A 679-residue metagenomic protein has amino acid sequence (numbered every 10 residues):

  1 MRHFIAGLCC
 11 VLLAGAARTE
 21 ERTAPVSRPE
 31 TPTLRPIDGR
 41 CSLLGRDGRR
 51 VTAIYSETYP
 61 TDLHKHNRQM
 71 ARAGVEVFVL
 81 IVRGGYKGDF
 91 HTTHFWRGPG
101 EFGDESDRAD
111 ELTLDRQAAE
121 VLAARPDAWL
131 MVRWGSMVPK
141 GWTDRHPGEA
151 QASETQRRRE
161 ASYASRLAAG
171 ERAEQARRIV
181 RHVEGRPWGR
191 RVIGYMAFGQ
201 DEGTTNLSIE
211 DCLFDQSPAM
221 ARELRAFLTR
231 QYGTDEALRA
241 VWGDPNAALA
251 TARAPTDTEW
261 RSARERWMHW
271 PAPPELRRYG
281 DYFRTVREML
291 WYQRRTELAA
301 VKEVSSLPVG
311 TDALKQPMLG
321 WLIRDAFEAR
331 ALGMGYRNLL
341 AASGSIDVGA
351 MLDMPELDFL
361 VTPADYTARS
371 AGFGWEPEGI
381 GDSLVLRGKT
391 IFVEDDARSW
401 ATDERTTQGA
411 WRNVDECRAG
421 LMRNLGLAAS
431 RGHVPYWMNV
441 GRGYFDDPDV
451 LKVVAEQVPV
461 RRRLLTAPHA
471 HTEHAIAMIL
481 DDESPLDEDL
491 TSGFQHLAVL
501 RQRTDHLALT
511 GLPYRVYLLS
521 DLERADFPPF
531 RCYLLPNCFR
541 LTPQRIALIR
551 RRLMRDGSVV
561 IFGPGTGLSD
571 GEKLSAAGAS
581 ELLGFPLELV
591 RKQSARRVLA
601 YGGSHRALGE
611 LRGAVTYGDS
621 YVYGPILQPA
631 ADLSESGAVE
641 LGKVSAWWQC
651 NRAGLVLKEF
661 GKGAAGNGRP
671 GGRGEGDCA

Functional and structural regions predicted by a protein language model:
E21-A71, T466-A467: N-terminal carbohydrate-binding accessory modules
T33, L425, K452-P529, G571-E572 (+1 more regions): Aromatic-Pro/Gly-enriched surface loop or interdomain linker that acts as a lid/target-recognition segment
G39-L44, L425, T466-A467, C650-G661: Short, surface-exposed beta-strand/loop micro-motifs that present aromatic residues
L63-T155, G170-A173, V180-E184, T296-V304 (+1 more regions): Aromatic-lined substrate-binding rim segments of carbohydrate-active enzymes
V121, Q293-G310, A341-M438, G443-F445 (+2 more regions): Catalytic-core region of carbohydrate-active enzymes that cleave or remodel glycosidic bonds
G135, D144-D358, P363-D365, G374 (+1 more regions): Polysaccharide-binding and catalytic clefts of secreted carbohydrate-active enzymes
A263-D281, A313-D325, G381-E416, N439-D447 (+1 more regions): Active-site clefts of carbohydrate-active enzymes
C417-R418, P536-A679: A conserved amphipathic helix/loop scaffold that creates a polar/acidic microenvironment used either to coordinate
